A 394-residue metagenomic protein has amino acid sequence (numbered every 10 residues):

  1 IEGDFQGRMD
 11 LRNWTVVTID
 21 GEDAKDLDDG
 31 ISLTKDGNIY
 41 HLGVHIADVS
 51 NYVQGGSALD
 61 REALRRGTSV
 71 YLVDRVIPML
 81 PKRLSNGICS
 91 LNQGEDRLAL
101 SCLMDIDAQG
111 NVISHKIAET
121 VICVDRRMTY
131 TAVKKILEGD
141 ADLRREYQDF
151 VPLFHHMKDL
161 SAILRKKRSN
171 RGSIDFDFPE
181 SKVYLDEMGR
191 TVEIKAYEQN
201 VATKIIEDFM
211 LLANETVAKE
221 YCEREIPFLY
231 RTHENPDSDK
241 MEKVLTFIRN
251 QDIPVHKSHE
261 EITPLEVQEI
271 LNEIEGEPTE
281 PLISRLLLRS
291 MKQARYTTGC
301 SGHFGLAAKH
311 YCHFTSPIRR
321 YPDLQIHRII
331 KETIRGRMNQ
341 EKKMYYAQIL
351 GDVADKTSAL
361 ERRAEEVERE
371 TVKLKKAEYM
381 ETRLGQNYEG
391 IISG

Functional and structural regions predicted by a protein language model:
I1-H41, S50-D96, R127, K134-K135 (+1 more regions): Charge-lined substrate channels and their catalytic hotspots, especially those that engage the 3′ end of RNA
L11-D36, M157-I174, E370-Y388: Phosphate-interacting basic helix/loop segments used at nucleotide- and nucleic-acid interfaces
L27-D29, Y52-G55, R61-A63, L80-P81 (+7 more regions): Short helix/loop capping segments that flank catalytic or ligand/cofactor-binding pockets
V70-N170: Conserved catalytic alpha/beta cores of large enzymes that bind or transform nucleotide phosphates and polynucleotides
K82-S85, A141-F150, T191-T203, E225-R231 (+2 more regions): Glycine- and acidic
Q109, D149, H155-I163, Q199-K219 (+1 more regions): Conserved pre-motif C helix in the palm subdomain of viral-like polymerases
R168-V192, D208-T216, N235-K243, L288-C300 (+1 more regions): Core structural elements
T216, E234, D239, I248-G394: Structured C-terminal cores of nucleic-acid metabolism proteins
